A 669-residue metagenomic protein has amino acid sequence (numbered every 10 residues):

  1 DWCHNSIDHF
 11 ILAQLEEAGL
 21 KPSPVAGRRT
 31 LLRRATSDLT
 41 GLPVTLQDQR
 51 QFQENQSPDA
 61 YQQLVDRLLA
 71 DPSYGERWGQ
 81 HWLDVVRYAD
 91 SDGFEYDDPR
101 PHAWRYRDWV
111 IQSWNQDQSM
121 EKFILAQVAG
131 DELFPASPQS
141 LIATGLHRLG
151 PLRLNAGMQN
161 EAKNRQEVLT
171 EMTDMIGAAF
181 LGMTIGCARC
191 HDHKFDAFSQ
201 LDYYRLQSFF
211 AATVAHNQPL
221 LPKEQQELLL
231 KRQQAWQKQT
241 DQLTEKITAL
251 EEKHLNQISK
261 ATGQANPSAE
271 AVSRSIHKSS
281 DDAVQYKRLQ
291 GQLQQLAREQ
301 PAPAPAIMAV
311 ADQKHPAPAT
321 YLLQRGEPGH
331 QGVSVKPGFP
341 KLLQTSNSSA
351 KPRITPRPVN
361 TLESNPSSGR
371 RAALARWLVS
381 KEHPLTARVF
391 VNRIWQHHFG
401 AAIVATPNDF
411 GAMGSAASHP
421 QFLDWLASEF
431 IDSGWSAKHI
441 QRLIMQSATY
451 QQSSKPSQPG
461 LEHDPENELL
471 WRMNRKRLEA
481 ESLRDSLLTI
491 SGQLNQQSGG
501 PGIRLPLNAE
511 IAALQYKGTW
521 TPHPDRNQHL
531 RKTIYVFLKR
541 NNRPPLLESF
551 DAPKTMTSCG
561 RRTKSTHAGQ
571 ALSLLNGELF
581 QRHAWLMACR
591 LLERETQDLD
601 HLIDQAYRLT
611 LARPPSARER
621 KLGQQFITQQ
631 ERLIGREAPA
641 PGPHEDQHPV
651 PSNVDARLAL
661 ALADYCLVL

Functional and structural regions predicted by a protein language model:
W2-R34, D38-S73, Y88-S137, A197 (+5 more regions): Primarily short, surface-exposed interaction patches in extracytoplasmic proteins
E76-G79: Amphipathic alpha-helical scaffolding segments comprising HEAT/armadillo-like alpha-solenoid repeats
E132-D241, L547, C559: Sequence context surrounding c-type heme c attachment/ligation sites in exported
Y535, A552-P553: C-terminal, charged and often intrinsically disordered regions of DNA end-processing helicases and nucleases
Y665: Globin-like tetrapyrrole-binding proteins
